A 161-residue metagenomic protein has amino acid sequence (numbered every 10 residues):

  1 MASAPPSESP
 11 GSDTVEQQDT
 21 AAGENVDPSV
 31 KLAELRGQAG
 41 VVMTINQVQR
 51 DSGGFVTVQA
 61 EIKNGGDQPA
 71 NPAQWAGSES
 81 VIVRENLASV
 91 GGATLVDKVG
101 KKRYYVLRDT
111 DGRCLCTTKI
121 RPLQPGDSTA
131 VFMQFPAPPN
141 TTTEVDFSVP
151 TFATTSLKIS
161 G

Functional and structural regions predicted by a protein language model:
M1-G37, N86-V90: N-terminal low-complexity, Pro/Thr-rich disordered segments that flank secretion/membrane-targeting signals
A4, E8, V26-L32, K119-G161: Surface-exposed edge beta-strand/loop patches
V26-D27, R36-Q47, D111-C114: N-terminal edge beta-strand
Q38-G40, D51-T57, V90, S128-A130 (+2 more regions): Extracytoplasmic
N46, D51-S52, P122-G126: Immunoglobulin-like IPT/TIG beta-sandwich domains and homologous Ig-like subdomains
V56-N64: Short, well-ordered beta-strand segments enriched in hydrophobic/aromatic residues
K63-Q68, P138-N140: Short solvent-exposed strand-capping/beta-turn motif centered on an Asx-Ser/Thr pair
G65-T118: The feature marks short-to-medium sequence segments in extracytoplasmic or secretory-pathway proteins
